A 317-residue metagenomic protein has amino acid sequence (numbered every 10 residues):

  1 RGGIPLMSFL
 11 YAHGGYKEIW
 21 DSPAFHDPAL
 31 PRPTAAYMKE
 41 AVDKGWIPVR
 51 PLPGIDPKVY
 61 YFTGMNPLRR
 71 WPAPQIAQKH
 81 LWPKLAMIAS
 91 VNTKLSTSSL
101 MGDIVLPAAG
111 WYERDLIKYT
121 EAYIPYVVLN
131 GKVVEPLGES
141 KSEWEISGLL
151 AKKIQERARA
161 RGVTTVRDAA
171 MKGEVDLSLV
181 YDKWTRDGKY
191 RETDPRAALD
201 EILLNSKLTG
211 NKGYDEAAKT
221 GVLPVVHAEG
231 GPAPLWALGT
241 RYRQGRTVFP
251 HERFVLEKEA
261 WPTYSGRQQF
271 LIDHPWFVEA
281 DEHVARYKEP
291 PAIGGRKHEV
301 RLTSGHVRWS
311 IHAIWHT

Functional and structural regions predicted by a protein language model:
G3-L137, V180-T317: A cross-kingdom feature strongest in bacterial/archaeal respiratory oxidoreductases
I4-P5, G148-K153: Short, hydrophobic/amphipathic alpha-helical patches that form generic packing surfaces within helical domains
G45, L52, A151, Q155 (+1 more regions): Glycine-centered secondary-structure boundary/capping sites
S90-V91, P107, E145, Q155-Y181 (+2 more regions): Acidic/polar loop patches that form or flank catalytic/metal-binding clefts of enzymes that bind anionic ligands
V133-L149: Alpha-amylase-like alpha-glycosidases and glucanotransferases acting on alpha-linked glucans and related
